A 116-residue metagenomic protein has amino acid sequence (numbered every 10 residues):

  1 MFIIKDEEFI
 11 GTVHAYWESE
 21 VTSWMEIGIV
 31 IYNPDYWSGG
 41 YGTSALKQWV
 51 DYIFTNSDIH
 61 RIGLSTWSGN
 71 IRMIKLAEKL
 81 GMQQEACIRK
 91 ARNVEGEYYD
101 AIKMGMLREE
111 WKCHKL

Functional and structural regions predicted by a protein language model:
I4-L116: Acyl-donor (CoA/ACP) binding surface of acyl/acetyltransferases
